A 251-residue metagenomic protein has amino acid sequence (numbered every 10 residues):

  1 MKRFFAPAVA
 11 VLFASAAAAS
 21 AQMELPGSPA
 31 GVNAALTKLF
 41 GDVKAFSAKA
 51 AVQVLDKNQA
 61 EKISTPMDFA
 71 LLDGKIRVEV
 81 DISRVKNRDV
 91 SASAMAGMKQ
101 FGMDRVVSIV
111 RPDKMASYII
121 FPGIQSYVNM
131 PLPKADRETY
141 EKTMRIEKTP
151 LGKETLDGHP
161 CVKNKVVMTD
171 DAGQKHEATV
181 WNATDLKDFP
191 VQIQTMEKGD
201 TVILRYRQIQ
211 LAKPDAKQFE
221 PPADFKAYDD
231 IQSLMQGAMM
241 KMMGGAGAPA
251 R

Functional and structural regions predicted by a protein language model:
M1-V9: Bacterial N-terminal signal peptides that target proteins for export
V11, A19-K75, P221-R251: N-terminal leader/targeting segments and the immediate start of mature chains
M23, T65-E141, E197-Q208: An acidic-aromatic
P29-G31, I63, T139-T149: A short, amphipathic edge element
G41-A51, D73-E79, D157-K165, L186-I193: Short, hydrophobic/aromatic-rich segments at coil-to-beta transitions
A51-K57, D81, I120-P122, V167-T169 (+1 more regions): A generic structural motif
L55-K62, V85-S91, T169-K175: Short, cysteine-centered beta-strand-loop-beta hairpins and adjacent loop/turn segments enriched in charged/polar
Y118, G152, D157-F225: Gly/Pro-enriched, hydrophobic low-complexity segments that function as extracytoplasmic propeptides/linkers
